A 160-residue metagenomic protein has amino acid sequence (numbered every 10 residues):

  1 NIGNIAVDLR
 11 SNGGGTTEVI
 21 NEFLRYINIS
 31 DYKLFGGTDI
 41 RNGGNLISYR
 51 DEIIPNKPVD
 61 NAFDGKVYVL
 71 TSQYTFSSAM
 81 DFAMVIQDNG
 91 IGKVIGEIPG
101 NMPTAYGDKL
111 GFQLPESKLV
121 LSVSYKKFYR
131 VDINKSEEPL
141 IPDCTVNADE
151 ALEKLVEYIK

Functional and structural regions predicted by a protein language model:
N1-G14, L70: Short acidic catalytic loops
I2-I5, S30-K33, D64-K66, G90-K93: Loop/turn elements at helix/coil->beta-strand transitions in domains of secreted/extracellular proteins
V7, V67, I86, I133: Terminal peptide-recognition signature
L9-G13, Q73, I98, Y125-K127: A mature extracytoplasmic/lumenal domain signature
G14-K66, T104-Q113, Y125-Y129, S136-P139: Gly/Ser/Thr-rich loop/hinge elements
I20-L24, A79-A83, Q87, D149-V156: Extracytoplasmic/secreted envelope proteins and their assembly/folding machinery, especially bacterial periplasmic
F76, G90-P103: Short, well-structured beta-strand/strand-turn elements
K135-K160: Low-complexity, Gly/Ser/Thr/Pro-rich intrinsically disordered linker/tail segments
